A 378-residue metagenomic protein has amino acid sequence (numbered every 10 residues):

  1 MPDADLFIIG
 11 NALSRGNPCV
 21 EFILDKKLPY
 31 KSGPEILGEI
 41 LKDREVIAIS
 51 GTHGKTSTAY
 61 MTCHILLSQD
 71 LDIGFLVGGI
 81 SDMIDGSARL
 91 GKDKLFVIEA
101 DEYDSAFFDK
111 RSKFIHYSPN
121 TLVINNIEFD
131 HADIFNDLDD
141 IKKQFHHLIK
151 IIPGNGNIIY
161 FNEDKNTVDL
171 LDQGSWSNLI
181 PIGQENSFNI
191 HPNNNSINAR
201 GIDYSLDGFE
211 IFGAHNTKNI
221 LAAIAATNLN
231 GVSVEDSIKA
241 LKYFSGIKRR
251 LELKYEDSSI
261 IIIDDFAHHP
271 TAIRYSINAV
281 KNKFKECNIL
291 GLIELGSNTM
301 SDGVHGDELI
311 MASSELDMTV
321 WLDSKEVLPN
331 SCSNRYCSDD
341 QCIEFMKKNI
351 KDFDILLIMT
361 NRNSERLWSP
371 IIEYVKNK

Functional and structural regions predicted by a protein language model:
M1-D3, S14-G16, M83-I84, D164-D169 (+4 more regions): Short, charged/polar "capping" segments at the starts of alpha-helices and the immediately preceding loops
P2, N11-Y160, N166-S177, K281-F284: Phosphate-binding loop of NTP-binding sites
F7, H146, S175-N178, N186 (+1 more regions): ATP-dependent carboxylate-amine ligase
F7, I49, I73, N125 (+7 more regions): Residue-level signal for inorganic ion chemistry
K31-G38, L76-G79, G174-N193, G208-A214 (+3 more regions): Beta-strand->loop->alpha-helix junctions that form or flank phosphate-binding loops in nucleotide-handling enzymes
E102-D104, E128-F129, D164, A267-H269 (+2 more regions): Short, glycine/acidic-enriched loop or turn micro-motifs at the edges of active sites
I115-F129, I211-G246: A conserved, hydrophobic alpha-helical segment in the catalytic core of large ATP/adenylate-utilizing enzymes
N194-I202: Short polybasic amphipathic segments
